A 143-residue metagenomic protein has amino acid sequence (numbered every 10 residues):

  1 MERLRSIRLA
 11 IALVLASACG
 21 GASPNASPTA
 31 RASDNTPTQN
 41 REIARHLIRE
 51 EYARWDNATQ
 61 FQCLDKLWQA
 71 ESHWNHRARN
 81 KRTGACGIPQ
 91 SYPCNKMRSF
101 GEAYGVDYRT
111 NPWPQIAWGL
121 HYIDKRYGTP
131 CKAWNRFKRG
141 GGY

Functional and structural regions predicted by a protein language model:
M1-N35: N-terminal prepro-regions of secreted/extracellular proteins
P28-H73: Export/targeting segments at the very N-terminus of extracytoplasmic proteins
S33-R41, D56-F61, K81-G84, G105-I116: Solvent-exposed, acidic/flexible segments
I48-W55, W68-A78, Y92, I123-P130 (+1 more regions): Sec/Tat-exported extracytoplasmic proteins
A58-W74, I116-I123, W134-F137: Short, functionally critical alpha-helical segments immediately adjacent to catalytic or ligand/cofactor-binding
R82-G101: Substrate-binding/active-site groove segments that recognize and process beta-1,4-linked N-acetyl-hexosamine
N95-W134: Alpha-helical segment that forms one wall of the substrate-binding/catalytic cleft in peptidoglycan-active domains
